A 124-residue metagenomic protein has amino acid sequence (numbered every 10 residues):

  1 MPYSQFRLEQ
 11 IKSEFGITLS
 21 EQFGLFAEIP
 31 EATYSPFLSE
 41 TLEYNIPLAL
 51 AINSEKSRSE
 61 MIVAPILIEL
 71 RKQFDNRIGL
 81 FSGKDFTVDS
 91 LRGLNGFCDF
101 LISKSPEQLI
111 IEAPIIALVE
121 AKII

Functional and structural regions predicted by a protein language model:
P2, I11, I17-S20, E31-I124: A short, conserved, highly charged catalytic patch centered on acidic carboxylates
Q22-L25: Terminal, non-catalytic protein-protein interaction segments that mediate quaternary/complex assembly
